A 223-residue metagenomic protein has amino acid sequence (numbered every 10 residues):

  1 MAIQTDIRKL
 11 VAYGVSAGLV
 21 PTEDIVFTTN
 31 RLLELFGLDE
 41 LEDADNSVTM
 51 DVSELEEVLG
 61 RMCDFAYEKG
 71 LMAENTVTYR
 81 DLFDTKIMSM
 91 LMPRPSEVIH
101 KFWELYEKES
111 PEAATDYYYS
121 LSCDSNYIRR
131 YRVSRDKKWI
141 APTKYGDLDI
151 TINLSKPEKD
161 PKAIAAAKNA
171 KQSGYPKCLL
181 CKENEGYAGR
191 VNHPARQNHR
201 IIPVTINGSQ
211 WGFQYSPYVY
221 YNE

Functional and structural regions predicted by a protein language model:
M1-N222: Active-site microenvironments that recognize anionic phosphate/pyrophosphate groups
